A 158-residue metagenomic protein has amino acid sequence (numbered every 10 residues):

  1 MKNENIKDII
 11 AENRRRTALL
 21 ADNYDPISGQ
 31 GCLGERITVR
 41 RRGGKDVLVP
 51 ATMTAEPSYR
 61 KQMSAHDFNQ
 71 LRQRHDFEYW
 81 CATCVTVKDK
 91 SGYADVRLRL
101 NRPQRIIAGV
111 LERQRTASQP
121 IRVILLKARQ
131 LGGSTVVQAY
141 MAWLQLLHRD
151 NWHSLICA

Functional and structural regions predicted by a protein language model:
M1-A158: Phosphate/NTP-binding elements of NTP-utilizing enzymes
